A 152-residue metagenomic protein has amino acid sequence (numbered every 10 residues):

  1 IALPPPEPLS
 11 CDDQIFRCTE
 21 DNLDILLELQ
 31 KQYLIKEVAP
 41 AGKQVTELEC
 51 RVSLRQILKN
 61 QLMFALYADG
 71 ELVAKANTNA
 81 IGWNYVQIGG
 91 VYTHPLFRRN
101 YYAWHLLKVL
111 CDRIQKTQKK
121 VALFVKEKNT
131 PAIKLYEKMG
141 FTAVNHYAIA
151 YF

Functional and structural regions predicted by a protein language model:
I1-D12, A150: Acyl-donor-binding surface of acyltransferase catalytic domains
E7-K43: Short amphipathic alpha-helix that is part of the acyltransferase structural core
R51-L54, N60-A76: Conserved beta-hairpin
A80-I88, R98, T117: A conserved beta-turn-beta hairpin within the catalytic core of GNAT-like acetyltransferases that forms part
V91-T93, V125: Hydrophobic adenine-recognition pocket in adenosine-nucleotide-binding enzymes
T93-P95, R99-Q115, I133-K138: Conserved acetyl-CoA-binding loop-helix of GNAT-fold acetyltransferases
I114-V125: Conserved GNAT acetyl-CoA-binding A-motif
L123-E137, I149-F152: Conserved beta-strand-loop-alpha-helix junction that forms the acyl-donor binding cleft
